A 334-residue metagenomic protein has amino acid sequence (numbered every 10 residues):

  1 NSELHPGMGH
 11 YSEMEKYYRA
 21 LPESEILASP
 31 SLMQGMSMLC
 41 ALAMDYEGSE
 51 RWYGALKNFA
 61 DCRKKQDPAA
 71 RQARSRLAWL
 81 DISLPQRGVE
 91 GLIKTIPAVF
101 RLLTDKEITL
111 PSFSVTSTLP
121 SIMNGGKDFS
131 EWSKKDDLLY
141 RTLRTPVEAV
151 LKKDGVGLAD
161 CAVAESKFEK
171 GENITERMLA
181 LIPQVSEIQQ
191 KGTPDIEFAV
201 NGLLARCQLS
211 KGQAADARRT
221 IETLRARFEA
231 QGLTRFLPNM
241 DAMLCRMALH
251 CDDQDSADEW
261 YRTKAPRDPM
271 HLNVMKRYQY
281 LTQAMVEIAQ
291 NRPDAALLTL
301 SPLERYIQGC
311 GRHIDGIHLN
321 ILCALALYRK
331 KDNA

Functional and structural regions predicted by a protein language model:
N1-H10, K64-A69, G309-R312: Short, charge-rich amphipathic alpha-helical segments embedded in non-transmembrane helical bundles/solenoids
N1-S37: Short, well-ordered secondary-structure microsegments that present a prominent hydrophobic/aromatic side chain
S2-E3, A41, I82, Q86 (+6 more regions): Specific register positions within alpha-helical solenoid repeats of the TPR/Sel1-like families, i.e., one
L21-E25, L151, P269-M275: TPR-adjacent "capping" and linker segments in tetratricopeptide-repeat scaffold/adaptor proteins
S24-V200: Internal alpha-solenoid helical repeat scaffolds
E47-L56, D61-R63, R71, S133-D137 (+1 more regions): Helix-coil-helix junctions within alpha-helical repeat/solenoid scaffolds
